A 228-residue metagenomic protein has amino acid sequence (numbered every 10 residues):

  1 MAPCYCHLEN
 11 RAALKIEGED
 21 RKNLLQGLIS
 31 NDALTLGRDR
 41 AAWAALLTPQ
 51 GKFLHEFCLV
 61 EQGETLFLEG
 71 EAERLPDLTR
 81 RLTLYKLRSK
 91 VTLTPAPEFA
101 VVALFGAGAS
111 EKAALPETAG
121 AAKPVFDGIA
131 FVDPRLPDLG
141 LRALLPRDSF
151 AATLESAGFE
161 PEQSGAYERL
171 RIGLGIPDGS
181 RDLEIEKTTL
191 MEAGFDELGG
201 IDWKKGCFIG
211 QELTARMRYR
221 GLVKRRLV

Functional and structural regions predicted by a protein language model:
M1-V228: Basic, glycine/lysine-rich polyanion-binding surfaces/domains
